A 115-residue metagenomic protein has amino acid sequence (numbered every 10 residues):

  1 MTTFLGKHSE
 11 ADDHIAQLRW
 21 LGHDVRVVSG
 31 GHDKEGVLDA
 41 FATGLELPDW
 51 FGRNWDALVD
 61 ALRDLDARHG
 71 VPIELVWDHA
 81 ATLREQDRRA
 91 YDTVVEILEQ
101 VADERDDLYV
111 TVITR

Functional and structural regions predicted by a protein language model:
M1-R115: Positively charged, polar, low-complexity stretches
